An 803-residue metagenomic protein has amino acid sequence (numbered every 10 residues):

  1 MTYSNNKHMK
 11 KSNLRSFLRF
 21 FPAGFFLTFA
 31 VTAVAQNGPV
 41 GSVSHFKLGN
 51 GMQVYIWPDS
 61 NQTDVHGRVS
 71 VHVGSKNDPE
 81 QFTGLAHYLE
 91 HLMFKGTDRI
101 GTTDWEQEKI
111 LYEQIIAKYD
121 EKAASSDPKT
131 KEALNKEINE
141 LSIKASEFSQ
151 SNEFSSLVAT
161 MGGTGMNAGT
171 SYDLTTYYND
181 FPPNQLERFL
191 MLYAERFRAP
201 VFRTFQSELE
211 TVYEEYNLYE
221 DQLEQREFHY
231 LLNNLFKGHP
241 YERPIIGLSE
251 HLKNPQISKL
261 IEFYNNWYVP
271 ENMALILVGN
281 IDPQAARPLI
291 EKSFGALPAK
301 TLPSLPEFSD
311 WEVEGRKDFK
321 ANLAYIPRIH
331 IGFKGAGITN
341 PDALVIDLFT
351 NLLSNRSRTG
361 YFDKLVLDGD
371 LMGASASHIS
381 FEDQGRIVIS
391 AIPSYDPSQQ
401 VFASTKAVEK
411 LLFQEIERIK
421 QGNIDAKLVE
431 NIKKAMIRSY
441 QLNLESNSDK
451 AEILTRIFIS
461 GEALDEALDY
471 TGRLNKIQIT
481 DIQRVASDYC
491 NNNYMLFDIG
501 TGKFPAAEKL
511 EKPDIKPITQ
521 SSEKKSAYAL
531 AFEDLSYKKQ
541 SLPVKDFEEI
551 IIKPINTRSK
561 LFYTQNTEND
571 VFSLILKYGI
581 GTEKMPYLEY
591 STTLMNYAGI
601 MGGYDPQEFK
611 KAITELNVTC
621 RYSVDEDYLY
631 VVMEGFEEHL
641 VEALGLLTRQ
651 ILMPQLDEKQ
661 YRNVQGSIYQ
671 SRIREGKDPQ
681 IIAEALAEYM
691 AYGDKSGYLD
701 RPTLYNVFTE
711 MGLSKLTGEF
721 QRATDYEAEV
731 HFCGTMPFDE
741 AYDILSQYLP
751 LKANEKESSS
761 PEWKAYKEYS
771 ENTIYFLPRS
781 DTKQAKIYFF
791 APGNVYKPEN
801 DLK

Functional and structural regions predicted by a protein language model:
M1-F17: N-terminal secretory signal peptides that target proteins for export/translocation
F20-T32: Bacterial N-terminal signal peptides
A33-Q53, D282-A321, D363, D465-G579 (+3 more regions): Proteolytic maturation boundary segments
W57, Q62-S75, G84-A86, T102-E195 (+13 more regions): M16 family metallopeptidases and their MPP-like homologs
E195-F202, S293-T301, F413-N423, T648-L656 (+1 more regions): A common structural junction motif
Q206-L209, E224, F228, I257-K292 (+4 more regions): Non-catalytic, conformational "gating/processing" segments within enzyme and secreted inhibitor domains
Y213-D221, S309-N322, I432-N443, M633-E637 (+2 more regions): Short, conserved secondary-structure transition motifs
